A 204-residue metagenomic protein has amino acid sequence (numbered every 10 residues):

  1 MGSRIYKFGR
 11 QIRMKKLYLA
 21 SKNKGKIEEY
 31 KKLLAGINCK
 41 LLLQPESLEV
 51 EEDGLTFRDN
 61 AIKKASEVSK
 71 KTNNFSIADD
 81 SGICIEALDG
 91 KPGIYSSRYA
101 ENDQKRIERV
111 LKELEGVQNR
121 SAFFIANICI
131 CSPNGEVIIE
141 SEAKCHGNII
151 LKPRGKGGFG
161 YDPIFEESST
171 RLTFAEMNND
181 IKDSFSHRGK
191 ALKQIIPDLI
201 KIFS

Functional and structural regions predicted by a protein language model:
S3-R13: Short, Lys/Arg-enriched N-terminal segments with co-localized hydrophobic residues within the first ~10-30 amino acids
K15-Y18, G25-S204: Anionic-ligand binding patches
